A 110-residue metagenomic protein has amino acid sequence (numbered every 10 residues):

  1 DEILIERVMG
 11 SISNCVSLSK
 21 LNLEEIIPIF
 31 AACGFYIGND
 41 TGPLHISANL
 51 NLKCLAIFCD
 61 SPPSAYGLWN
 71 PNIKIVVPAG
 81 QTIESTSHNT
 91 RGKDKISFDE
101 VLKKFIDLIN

Functional and structural regions predicted by a protein language model:
D1-C59: Donor-binding and catalytic core of enzymes assembling or modifying cell-surface/extracellular glycoconjugates
R7, S11, A48-I109: Nucleotide-sugar donor-binding patch of glycosyltransferase catalytic domains
